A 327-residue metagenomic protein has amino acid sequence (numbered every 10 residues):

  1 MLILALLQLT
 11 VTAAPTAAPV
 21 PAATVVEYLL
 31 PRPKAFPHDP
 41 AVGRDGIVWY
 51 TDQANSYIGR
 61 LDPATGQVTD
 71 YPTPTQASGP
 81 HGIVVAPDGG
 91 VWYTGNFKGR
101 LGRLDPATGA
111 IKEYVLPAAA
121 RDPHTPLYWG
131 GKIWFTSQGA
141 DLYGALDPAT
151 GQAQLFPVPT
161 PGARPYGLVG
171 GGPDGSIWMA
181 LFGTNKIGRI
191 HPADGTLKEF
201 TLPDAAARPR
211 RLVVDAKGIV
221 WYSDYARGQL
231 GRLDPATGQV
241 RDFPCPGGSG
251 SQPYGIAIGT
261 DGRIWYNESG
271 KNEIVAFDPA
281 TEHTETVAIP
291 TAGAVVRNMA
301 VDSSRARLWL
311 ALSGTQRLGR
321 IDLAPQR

Functional and structural regions predicted by a protein language model:
A17-K34: A short helix->beta-strand "capping" segment at the edge of beta-propeller domains
V26-L29, T69-T73, K112-L116, Q154-V158 (+3 more regions): Beta-propeller fold detector
P33-D45, Q76-D88, P117-G130, T160-D174 (+3 more regions): Beta-rich, blade/repeat-based domains predominating in secreted/periplasmic proteins but also intracellular
P37-D70: N-terminal, post-signal-peptide region of Sec/Tat-exported proteins
V48-A54, V91-F97, W134-G139, I177-G183 (+3 more regions): Conserved beta-strand positions in repeat-built beta-propeller and related beta-rich domains
Y57-R60, G99-R103, D141-A145, N185-R189 (+3 more regions): A short loop-to-beta-strand structural motif that recurs across blades of beta-propeller domains
D62-G66, D105-G109, D147-G151, H191-G195 (+3 more regions): Short loop/turn segments that connect beta-strands within beta-propeller blades
V295-R327: Blade-level signature of beta-propeller repeat domains, shared across WD40, Kelch, NHL, RCC1 and BNR/Asp-box propellers
